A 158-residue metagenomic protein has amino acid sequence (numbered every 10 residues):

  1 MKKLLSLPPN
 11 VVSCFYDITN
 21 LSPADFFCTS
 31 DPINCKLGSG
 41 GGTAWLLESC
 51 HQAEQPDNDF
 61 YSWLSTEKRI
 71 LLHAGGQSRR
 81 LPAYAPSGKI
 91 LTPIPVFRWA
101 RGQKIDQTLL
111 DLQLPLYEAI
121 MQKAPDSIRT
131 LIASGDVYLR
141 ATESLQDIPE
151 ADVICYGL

Functional and structural regions predicted by a protein language model:
M1-L158: Unchanged
